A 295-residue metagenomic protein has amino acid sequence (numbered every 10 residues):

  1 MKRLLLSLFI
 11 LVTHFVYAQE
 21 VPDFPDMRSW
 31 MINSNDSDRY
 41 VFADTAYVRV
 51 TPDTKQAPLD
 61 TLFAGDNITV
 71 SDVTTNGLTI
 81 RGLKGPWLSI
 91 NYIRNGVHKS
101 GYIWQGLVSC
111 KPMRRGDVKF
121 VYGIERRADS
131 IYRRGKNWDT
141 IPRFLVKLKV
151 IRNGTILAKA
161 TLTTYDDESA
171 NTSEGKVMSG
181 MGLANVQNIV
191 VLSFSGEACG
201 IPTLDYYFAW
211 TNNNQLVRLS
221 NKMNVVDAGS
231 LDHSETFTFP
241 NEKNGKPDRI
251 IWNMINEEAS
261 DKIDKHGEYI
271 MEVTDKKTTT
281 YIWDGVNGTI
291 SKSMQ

Functional and structural regions predicted by a protein language model:
M1-P25: Bacterial Sec-dependent N-terminal signal peptides
E20-D36, G82-S130, Y207-L219, V225-D227: Boundary regions of SH3-family modules and the immediately adjacent low-complexity/disordered segments in eukaryotic
E20-M27, S34-D38, S109-G175: Terminal domain-start segments
V21-R81, N91: Beta-loop motif signature
R81-L83, N137-F144, C199-T203, M271-K276: Short, solvent-exposed loop/turn segments at conserved positions within beta-propeller repeat blades
V118-P142, V186-C199, N244-N256: Short beta-strand elements that form the blades of beta-propeller/WD-repeat-like and other beta-sheet-rich scaffold
K147-E168, Y207-M223, T280-S291: Surface-exposed loop/turn elements that mediate protein-protein interactions on large endomembrane-trafficking
M178, F194-G196, T203-L204, L216-Q295: Short aromatic loop motif centered on NTY/YTY
